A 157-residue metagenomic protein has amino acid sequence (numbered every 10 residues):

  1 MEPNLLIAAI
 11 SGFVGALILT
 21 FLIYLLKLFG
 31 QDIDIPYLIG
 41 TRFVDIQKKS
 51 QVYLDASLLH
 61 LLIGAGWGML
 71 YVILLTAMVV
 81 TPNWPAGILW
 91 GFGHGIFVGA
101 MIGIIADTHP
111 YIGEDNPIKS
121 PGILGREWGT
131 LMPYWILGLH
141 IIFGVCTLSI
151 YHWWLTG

Functional and structural regions predicted by a protein language model:
M1-G157: Juxtamembrane/disordered regions of integral membrane proteins
